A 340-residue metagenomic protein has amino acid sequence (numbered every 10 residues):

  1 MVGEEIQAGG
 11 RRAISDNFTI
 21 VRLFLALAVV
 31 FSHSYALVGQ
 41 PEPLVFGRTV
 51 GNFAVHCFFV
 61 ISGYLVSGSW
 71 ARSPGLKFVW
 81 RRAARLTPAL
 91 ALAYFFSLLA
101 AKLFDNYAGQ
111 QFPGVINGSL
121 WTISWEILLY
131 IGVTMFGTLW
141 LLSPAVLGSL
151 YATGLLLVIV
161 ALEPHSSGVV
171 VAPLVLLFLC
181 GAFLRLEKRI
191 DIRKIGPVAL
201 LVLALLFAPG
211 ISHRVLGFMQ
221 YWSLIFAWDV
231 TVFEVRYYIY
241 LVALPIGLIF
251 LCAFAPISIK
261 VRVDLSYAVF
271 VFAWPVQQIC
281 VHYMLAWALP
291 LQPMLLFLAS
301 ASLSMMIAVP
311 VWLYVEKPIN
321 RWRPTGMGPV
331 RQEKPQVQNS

Functional and structural regions predicted by a protein language model:
M1-V170, L174-V175, Y238-V242, I246 (+4 more regions): Membrane-cytosol interface segments of multi-pass membrane proteins, especially ER/Golgi lipid-handling enzymes
V2-G10, L157-K260, D264, P275 (+1 more regions): Alpha-helical transmembrane segments and terminal signal-anchor/GPI-anchor hydrophobic tails, characterized by long
V271-A273: Terminal transmembrane helical module of multi-pass membrane proteins
